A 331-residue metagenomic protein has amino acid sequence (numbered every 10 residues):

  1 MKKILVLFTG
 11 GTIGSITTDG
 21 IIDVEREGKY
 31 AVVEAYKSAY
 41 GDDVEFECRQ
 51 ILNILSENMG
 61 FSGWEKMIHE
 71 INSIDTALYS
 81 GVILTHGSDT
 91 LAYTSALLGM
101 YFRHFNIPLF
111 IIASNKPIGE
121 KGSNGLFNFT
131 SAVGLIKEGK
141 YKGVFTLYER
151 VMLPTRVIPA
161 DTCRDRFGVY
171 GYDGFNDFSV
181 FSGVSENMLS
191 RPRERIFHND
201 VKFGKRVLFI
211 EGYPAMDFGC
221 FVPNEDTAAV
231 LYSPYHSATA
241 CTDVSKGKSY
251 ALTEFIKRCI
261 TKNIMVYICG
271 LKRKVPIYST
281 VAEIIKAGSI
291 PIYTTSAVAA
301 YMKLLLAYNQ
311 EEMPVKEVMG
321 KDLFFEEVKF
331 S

Functional and structural regions predicted by a protein language model:
M1-S331: Active-site histidine-anchored catalytic micro-motif
